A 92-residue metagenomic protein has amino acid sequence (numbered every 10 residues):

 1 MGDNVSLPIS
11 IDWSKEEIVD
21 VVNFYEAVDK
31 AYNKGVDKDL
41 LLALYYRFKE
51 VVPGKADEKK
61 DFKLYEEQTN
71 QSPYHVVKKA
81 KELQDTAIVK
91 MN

Functional and structural regions predicted by a protein language model:
M1-D3, P8, A31, L41-L42 (+2 more regions): Homeobox/homeodomain signature
M1-V5, K79-N92: Short, functional C-terminal segments
D3-V36: N-terminal acidic leader/helix
I9-I11, V19, P73, K79 (+1 more regions): Non-transmembrane "mature" sequence context
D20, L40-L44, S72: Residue-level detector of well-ordered alpha-helical segments, enriched for hydrophobic/aromatic packing positions
V28-V52: Amphipathic alpha-helical interaction modules
Y32-G35, V51-K59, Q84, I88: Amphipathic alpha-helical interaction segments
Y45, K55-L83: Short, charged early-sequence alpha-helical segments and their helix-coil boundaries
